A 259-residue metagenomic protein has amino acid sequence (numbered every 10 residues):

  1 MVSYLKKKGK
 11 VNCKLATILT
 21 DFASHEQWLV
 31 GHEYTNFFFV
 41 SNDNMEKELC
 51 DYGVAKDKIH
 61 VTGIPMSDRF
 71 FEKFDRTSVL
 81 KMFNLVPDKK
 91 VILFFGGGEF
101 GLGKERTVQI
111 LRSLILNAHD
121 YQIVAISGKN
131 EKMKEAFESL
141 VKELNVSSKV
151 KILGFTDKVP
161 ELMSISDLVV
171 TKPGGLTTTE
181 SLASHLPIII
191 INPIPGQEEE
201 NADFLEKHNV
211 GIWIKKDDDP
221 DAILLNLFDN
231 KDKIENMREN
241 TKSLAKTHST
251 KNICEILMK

Functional and structural regions predicted by a protein language model:
M1-G53, K58-V61: Active-site and donor-binding regions of nucleotide-sugar-utilizing enzymes
N36-E99: A nucleotide-sugar donor-handling region in carbohydrate enzymes
S78, V86-I165: Donor-nucleotide binding loops and adjacent catalytic segments primarily of GT-B fold Leloir glycosyltransferases
V159-E200: A donor-sugar binding/catalytic signature common to diverse glycosyltransferases and related nucleotide-sugar
I188, E206-I214, N226: A short acidic/histidine/glycine-rich donor-binding loop in glycosyltransferase catalytic cores
K216-D232: C-terminal "capping" alpha-helix adjacent to the active site of nucleotide-linked donor transferases in cell-envelope
K233-T247: A short, well-ordered alpha-helix in the C-terminal region of glycosyltransferases
T247-K259: C-terminal alpha-helical cap of glycosyltransferases
